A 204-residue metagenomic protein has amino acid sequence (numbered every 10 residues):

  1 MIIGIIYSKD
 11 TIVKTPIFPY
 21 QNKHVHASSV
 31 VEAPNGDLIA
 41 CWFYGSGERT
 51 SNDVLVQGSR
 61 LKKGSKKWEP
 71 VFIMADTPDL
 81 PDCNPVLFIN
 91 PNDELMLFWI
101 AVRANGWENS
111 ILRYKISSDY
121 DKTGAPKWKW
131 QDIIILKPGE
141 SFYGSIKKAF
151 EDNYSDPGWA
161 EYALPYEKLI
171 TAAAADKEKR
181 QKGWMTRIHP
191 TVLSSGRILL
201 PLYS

Functional and structural regions predicted by a protein language model:
M1-K23, E32-L80, I89-R187, T191-S204: Beta-rich carbohydrate-recognition and catalytic domains
S28: A domain-level signal for the structural core that forms small-molecule/cofactor-binding pockets and catalytic centers
